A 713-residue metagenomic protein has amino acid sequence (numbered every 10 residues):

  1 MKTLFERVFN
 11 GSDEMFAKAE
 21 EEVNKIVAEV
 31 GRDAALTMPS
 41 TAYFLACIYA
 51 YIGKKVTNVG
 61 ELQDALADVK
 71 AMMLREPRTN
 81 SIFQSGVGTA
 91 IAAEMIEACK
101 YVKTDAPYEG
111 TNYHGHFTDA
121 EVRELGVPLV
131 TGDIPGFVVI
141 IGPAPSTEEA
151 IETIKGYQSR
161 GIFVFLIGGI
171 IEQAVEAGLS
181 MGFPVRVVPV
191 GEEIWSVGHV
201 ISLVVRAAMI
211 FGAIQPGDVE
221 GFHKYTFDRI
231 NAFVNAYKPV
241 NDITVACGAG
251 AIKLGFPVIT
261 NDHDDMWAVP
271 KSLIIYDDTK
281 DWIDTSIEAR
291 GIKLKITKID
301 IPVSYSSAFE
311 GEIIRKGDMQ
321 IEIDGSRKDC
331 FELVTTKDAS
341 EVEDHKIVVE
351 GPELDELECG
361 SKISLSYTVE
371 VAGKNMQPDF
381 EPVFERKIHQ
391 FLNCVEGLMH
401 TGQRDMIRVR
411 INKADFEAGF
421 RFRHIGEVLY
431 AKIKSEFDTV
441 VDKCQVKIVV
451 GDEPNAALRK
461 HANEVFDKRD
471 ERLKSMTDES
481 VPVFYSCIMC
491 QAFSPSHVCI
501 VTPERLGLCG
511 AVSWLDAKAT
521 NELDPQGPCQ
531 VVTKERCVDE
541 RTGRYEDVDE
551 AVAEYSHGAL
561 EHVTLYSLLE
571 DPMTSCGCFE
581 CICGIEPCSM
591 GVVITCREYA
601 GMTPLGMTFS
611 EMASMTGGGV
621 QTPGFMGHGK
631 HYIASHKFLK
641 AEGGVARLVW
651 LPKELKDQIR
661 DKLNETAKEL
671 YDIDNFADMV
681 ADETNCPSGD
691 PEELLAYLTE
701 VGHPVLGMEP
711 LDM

Functional and structural regions predicted by a protein language model:
M1-H389, R404-R408, L568-D571, A641-E642 (+5 more regions): Acidic, serine/proline-rich low-complexity intrinsically disordered regions
N24-K25, G31, F44, I48-Y49 (+2 more regions): Cysteine-centered metal-binding/redox modules
